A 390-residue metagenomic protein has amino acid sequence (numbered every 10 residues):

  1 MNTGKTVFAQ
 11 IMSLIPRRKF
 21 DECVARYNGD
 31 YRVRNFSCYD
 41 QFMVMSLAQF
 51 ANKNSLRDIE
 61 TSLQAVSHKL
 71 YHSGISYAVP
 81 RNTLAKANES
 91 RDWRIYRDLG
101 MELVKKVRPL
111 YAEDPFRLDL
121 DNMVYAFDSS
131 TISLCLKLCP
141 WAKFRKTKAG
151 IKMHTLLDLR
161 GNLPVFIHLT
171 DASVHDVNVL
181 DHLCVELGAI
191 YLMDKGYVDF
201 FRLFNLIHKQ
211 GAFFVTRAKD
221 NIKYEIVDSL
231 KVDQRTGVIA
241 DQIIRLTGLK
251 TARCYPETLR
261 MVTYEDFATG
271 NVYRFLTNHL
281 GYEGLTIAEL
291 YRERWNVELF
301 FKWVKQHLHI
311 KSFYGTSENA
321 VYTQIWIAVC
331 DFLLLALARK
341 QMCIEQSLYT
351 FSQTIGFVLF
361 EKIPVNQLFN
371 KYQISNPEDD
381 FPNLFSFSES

Functional and structural regions predicted by a protein language model:
M1-D58, S62, R91, D98-E102 (+4 more regions): Single, function-defining residue in the core of a domain
N52-L56, T61-A65, K69-N82: N-terminal intrinsically disordered, low-complexity, charge/repeat-rich segments that act as generic
H72-W93, M101: Major-groove recognition helix of helix-turn-helix-like DNA-binding domains
P109, E113-D114: Active-site phosphate-binding and catalytic loops of NTP-dependent enzymes
A142: A glycine- and small-aliphatic-rich helix-loop capping segment at beta-alpha/alpha-beta transitions that lines
